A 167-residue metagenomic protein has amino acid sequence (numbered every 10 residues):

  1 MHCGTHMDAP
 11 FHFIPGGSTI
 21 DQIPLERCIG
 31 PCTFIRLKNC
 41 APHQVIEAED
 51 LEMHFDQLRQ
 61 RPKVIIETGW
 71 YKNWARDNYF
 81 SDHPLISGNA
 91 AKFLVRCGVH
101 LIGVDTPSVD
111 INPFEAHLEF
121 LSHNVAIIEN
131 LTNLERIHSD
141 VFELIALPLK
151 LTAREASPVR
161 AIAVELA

Functional and structural regions predicted by a protein language model:
M1-A167: Active-/binding-site microenvironments in catalytic and ligand-binding cores
